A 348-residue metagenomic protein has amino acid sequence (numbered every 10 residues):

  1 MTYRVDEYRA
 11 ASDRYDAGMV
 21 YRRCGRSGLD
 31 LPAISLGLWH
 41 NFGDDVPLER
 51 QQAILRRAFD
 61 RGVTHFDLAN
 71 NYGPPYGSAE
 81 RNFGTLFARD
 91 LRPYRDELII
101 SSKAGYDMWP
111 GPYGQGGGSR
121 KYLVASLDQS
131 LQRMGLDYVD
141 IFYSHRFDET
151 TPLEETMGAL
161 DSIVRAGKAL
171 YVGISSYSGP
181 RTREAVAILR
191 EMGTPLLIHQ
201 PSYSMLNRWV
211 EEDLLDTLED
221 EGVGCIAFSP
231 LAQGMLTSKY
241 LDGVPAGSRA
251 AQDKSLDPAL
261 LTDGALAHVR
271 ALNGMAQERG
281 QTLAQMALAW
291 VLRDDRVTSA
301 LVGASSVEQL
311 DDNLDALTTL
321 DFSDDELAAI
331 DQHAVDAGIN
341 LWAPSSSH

Functional and structural regions predicted by a protein language model:
M1-L98: N-terminal binding-site loop/beta-alpha segment at the start of enzyme catalytic domains that lines or forms
Y3-G18, F147-Q332, A337, S347-H348: Beta/alpha (TIM)-barrel catalytic core signal, keyed to glycine-rich beta->alpha loops juxtaposed to Asp/Glu that bind
G25-G43, S101-Q115, Y138, Y143: N-terminal small/glycine-rich loop or linker at the start of catalytic domains across soluble metabolic enzymes
P32-A33, D67, P93-L98, D137-I141 (+3 more regions): Short acidic capping loops at alpha-helix termini that bridge into adjacent secondary structure
D45-A58, G118-M134, T182-V186: Short, acidic/polar
V46-R50, S78, N82, G114-Y122 (+2 more regions): Alpha-helix N-cap and loop-to-helix initiation/capping positions
R57, R61, R133-M134, G167 (+1 more regions): Structural motif
L131-T151: Active-site groove signature of glycoside hydrolases
